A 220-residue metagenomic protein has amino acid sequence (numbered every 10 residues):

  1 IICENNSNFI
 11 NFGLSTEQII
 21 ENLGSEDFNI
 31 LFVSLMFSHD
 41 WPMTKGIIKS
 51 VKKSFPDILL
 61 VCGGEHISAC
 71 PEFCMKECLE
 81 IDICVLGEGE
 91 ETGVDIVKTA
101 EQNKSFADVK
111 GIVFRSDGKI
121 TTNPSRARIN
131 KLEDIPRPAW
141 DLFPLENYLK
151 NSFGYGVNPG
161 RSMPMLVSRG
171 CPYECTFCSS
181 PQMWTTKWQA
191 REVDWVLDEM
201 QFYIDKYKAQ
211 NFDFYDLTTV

Functional and structural regions predicted by a protein language model:
I1-C3, Y215-D216: Phosphate-binding beta-loop-alpha motif at adenosine-nucleotide cofactor sites
I2-K131: Glycine-rich beta-alpha loop elements in corrinoid/cobalamin-binding modules across cobalamin-dependent enzymes
E133-D134, P138-V220: Radical SAM [4Fe-4S] cluster-binding motif and immediate context
